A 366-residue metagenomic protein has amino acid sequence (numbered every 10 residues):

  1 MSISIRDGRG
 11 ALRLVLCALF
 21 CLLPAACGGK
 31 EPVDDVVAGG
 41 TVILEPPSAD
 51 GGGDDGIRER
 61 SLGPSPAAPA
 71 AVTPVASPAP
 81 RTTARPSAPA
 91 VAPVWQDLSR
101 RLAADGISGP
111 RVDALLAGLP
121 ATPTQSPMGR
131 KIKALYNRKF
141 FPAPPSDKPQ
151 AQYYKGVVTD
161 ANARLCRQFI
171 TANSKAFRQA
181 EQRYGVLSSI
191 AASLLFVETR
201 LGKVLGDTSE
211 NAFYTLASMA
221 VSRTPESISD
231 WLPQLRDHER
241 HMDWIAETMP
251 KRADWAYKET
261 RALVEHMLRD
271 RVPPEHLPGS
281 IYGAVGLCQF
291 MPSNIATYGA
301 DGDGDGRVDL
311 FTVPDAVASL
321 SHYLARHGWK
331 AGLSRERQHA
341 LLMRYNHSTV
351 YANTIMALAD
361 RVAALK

Functional and structural regions predicted by a protein language model:
S2-R13, F20, A25-G279, G283 (+2 more regions): Cell-wall glycan-active module
